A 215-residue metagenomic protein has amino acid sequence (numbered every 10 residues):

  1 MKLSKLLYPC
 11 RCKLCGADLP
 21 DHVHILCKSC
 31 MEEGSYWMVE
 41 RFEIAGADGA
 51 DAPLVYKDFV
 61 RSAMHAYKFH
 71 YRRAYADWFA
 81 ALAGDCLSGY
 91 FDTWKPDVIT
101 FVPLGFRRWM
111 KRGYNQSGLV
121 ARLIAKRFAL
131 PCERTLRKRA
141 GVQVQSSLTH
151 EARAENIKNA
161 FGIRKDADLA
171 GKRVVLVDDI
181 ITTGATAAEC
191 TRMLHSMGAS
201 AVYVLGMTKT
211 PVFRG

Functional and structural regions predicted by a protein language model:
M1-D178, T182-G215: Glycine-rich phosphate/pyrophosphate-handling loop used in enzymes and phosphotransfer proteins
